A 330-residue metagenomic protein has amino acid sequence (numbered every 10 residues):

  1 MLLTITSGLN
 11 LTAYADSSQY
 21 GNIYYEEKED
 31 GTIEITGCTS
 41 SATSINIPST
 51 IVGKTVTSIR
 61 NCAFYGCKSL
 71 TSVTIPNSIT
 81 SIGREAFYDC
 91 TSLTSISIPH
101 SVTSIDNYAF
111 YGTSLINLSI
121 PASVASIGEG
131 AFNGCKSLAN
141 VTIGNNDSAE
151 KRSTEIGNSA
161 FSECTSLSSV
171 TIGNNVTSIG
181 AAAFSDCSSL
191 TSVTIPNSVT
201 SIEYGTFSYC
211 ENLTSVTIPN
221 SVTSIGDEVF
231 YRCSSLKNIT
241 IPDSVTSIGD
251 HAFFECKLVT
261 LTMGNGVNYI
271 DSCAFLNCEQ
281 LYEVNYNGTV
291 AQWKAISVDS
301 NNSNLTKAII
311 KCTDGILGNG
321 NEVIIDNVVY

Functional and structural regions predicted by a protein language model:
L3-Y20: Sec-dependent signal peptide cleavage junction
Y14, Y65, Y88, Y108-Y111 (+5 more regions): Aromatic (phenylalanine/tyrosine) cluster motif
N22-G31, S40-S58, K68-S81, T91-S104 (+9 more regions): Structural signature of tandem-repeat unit edges
E34-I35: Conserved functional micro-motifs across diverse proteins
L276, I296-N301: A structural signal for leucine-rich repeat
S303-L305: Short mixed-charge
